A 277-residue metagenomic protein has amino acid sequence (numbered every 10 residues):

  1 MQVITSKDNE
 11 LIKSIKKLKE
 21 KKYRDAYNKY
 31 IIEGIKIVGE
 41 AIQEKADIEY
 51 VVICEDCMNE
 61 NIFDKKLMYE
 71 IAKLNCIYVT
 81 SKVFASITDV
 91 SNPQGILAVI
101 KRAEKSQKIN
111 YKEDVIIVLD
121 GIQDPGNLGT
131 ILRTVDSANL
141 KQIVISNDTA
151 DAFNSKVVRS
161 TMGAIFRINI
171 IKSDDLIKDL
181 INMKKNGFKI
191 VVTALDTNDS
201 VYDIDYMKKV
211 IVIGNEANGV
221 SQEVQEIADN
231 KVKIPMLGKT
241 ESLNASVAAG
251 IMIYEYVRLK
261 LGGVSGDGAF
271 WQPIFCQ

Functional and structural regions predicted by a protein language model:
M1-Q277: Post-transcriptional modification and biogenesis factors for structured RNAs of the translation apparatus
